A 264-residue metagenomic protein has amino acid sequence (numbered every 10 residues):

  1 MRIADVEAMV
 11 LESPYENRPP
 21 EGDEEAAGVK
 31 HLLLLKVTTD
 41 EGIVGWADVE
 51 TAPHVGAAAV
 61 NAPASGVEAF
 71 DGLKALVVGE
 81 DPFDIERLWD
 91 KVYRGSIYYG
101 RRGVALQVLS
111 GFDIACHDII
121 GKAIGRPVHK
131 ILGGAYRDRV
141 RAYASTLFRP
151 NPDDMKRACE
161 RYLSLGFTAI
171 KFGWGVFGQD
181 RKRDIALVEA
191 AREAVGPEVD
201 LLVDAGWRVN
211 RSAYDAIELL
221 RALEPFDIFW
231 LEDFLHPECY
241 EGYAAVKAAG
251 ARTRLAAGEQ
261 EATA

Functional and structural regions predicted by a protein language model:
M1-W46, E50-A57: Structured beta-strand/loop patches that form or line metal/cofactor-binding pockets in enzymes
I3, G42, L73, F112 (+4 more regions): Conserved, mostly hydrophobic/aromatic
A4-E7, H129, Y143, T168 (+1 more regions): A short, local hydrophobic-aromatic micro-motif
T38-A123: Metal- or metallocofactor-binding catalytic centers and their adjacent structured scaffolds across diverse enzyme
A123-F148, G196-D200, A251: N-terminal small/glycine-rich loop or linker at the start of catalytic domains across soluble metabolic enzymes
R139-K156, A205-A213, A256: Active-site mouth loops of central-metabolism enzymes
R161-G173: Catalytic domains of carbohydrate-active enzymes, especially glycoside hydrolases
G175-A264: Catalytic core of soluble alpha/beta enzymes
